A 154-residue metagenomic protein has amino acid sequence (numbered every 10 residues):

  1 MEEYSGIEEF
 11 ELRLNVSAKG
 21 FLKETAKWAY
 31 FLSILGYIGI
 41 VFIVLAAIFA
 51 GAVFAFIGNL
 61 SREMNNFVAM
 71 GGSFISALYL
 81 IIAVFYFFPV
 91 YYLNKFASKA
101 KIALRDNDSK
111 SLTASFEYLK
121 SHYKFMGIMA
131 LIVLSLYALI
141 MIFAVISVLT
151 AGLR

Functional and structural regions predicted by a protein language model:
M1-G39, I57-G72, Y92-A130, R154: Membrane-interface extramembranous regions at the lipid-water interface
F21-E24, A77, F85: Generic hydrophobic alpha-helical membrane-segment signal
G36-F49, K95, S135: DNA polymerase processivity clamps
Y37, A77-L80, L131-A138: Hydrophobic H-region at the start of alpha-helical membrane spans
I43-A83, L139-R154: Membrane-helix interface segments in multi-pass membrane proteins
Y79-S98: Transmembrane alpha-helical segments in integral membrane proteins
M126-I146: Final/C-terminal transmembrane alpha-helix of multipass membrane proteins
